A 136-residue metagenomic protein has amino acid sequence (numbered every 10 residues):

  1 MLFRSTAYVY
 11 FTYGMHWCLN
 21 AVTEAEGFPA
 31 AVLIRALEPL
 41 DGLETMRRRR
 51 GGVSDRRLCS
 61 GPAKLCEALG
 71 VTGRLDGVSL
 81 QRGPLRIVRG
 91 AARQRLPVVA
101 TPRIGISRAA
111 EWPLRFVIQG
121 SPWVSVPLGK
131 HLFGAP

Functional and structural regions predicted by a protein language model:
F3-P136: Conserved, well-structured core segments that form or line functional sites
